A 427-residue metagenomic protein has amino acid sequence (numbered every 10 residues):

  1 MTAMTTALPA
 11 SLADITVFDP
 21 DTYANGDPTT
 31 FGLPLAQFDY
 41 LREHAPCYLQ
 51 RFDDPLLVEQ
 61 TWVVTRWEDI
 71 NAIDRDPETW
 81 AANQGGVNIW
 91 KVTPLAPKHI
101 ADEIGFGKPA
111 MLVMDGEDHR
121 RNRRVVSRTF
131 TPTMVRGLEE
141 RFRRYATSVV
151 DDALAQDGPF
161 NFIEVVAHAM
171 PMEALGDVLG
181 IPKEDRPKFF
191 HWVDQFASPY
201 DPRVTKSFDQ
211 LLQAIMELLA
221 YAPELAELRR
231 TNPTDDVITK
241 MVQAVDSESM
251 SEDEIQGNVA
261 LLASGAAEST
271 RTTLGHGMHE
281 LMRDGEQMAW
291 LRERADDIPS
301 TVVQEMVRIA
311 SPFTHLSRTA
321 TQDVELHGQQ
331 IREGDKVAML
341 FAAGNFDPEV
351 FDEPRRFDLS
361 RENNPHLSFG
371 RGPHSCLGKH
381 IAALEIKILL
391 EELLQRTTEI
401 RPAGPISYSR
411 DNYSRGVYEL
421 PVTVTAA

Functional and structural regions predicted by a protein language model:
M1-A427: Cytochrome P450
